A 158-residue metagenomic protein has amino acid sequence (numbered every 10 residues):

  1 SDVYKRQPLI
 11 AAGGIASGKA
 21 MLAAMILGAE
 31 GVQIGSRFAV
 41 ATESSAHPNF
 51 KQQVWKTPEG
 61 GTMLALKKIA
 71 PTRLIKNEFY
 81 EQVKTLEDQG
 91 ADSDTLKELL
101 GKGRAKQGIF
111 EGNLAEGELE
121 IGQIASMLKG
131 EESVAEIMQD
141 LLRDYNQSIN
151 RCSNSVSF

Functional and structural regions predicted by a protein language model:
S1, K5-I10, A16-F158: Conserved active-site-proximal phosphate/metal-binding subdomains
